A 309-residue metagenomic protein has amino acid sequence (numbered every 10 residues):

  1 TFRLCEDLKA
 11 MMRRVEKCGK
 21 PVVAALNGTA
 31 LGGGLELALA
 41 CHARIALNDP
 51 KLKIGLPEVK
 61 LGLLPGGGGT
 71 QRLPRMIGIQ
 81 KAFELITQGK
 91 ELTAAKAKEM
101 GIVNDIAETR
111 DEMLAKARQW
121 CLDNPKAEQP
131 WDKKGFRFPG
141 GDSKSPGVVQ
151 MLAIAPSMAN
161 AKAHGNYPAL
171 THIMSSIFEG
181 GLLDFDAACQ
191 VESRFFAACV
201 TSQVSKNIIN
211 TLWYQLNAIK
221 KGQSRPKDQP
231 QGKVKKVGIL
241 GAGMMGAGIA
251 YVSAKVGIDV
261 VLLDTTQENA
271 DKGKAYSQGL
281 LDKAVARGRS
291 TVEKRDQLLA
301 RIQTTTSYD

Functional and structural regions predicted by a protein language model:
T1-N27, G69-R72, M76, I208-G232 (+2 more regions): An acidic, glycine-rich surface segment that forms the CoA-thioester-binding/catalytic face of crotonase-fold enzymes
L4, R194-K206: Long amphipathic alpha-helix in the N-terminal Rossmann-like dinucleotide-binding domain of NAD(P)-dependent
K9, R14-L61, P65-G66, L85 (+1 more regions): Glycine-rich beta-to-alpha active-site loop
V22, R44-A46, I106, V237 (+1 more regions): Short, well-ordered beta-strand core segments
E36-A40, Q80, I86-F195, L212-P230 (+2 more regions): Amphipathic alpha-helical segments at domain termini/boundaries
Q229-Y308: Phosphate-binding active sites in nucleotide-utilizing proteins
